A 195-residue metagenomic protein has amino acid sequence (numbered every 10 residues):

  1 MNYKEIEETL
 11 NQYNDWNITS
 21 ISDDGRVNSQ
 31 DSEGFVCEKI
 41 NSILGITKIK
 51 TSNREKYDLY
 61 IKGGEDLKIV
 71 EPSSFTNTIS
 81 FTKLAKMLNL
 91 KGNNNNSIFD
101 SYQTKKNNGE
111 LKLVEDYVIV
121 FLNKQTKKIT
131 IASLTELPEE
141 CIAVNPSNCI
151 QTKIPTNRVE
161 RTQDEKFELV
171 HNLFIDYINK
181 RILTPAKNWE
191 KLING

Functional and structural regions predicted by a protein language model:
M1-E55, I69-G195: Nucleic-acid endonuclease domains
L59-E71: Conserved catalytic cores of phosphodiester-cleaving nucleases, focusing on short active-site segments
